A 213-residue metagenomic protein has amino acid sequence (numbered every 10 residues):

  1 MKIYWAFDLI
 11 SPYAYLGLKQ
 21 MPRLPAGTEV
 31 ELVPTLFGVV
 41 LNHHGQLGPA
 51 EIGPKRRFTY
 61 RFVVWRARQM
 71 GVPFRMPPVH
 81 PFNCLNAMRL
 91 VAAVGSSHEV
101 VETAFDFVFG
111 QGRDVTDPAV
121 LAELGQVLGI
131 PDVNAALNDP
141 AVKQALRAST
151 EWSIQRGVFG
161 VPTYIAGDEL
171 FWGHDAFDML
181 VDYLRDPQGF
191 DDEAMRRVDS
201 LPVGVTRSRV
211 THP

Functional and structural regions predicted by a protein language model:
K2, I10-T28, F105-P213: C-terminal cap of thioredoxin/glutaredoxin-like
Y13-Q111, A194-P213: Structural alpha/beta surface segment adjacent to cysteine/selenocysteine redox centers across thiol/disulfide enzymes
